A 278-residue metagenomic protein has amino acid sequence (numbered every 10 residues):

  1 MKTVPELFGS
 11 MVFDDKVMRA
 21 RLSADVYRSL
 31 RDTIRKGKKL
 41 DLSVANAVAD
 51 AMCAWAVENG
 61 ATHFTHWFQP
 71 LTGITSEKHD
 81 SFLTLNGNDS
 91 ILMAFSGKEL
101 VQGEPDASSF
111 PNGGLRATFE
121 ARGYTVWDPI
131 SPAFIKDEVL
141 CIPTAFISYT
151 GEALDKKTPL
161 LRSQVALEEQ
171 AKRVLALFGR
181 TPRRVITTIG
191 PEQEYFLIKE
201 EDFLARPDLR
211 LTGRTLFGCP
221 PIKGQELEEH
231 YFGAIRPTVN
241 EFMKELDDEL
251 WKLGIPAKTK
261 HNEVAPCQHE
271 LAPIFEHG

Functional and structural regions predicted by a protein language model:
M1, E6, G60-A61, T75 (+2 more regions): Short linear sequence motifs
M1, E6, S10, R28 (+5 more regions): Short, flexible coil/linker segments at or flanking structured domains
M1, L7-V12, V165, E169 (+1 more regions): Flexible inter-domain linker/hinge segments
T3-D14, T33-R35, G151, I222-Y231: Gly-rich Lys/Arg/Thr-decorated short loops/hinges at beta-loop-alpha junctions or inter-strand turns that position
T3-L7, S23-V26, L30, R35-K38 (+5 more regions): Membrane-targeting and insertion segments and their boundary/processing signals
L7-A121: Active-site core of metal-dependent hydrolases
A121-G278: Glycine-rich, acidic/polar active-site loops that bind/position phosphate-bearing ligands
